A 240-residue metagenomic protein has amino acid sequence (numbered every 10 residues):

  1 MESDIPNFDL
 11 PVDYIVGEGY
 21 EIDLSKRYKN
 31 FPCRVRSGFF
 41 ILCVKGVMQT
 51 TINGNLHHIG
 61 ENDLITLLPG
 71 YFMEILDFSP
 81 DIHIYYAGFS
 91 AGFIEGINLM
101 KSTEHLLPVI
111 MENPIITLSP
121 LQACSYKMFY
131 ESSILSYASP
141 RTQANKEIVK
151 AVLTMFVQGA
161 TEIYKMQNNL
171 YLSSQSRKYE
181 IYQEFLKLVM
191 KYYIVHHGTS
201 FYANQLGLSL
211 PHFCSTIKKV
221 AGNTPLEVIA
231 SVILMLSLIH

Functional and structural regions predicted by a protein language model:
M1-H58: Generic protein-terminus/edge-of-domain signal
E2-P11, L76-A138, Q158: A hydrophobic/aromatic-rich effector-binding and dimerization subdomain of bacterial HTH-type transcriptional regulators
T50-T51, M73-F78: Short beta-strand His + acidic residue motifs that chelate non-heme Fe in jelly-roll/DSBH and cupin folds
I59-F72: Conserved metal-binding segment of the jelly-roll/cupin
C124-N169, E180: An amphipathic alpha-helical interaction segment
T142-K150, Y171, Q175, H196-T199 (+1 more regions): Conserved phosphate/pyrophosphate-binding and hydrolysis machinery centered on Walker-type P-loop NTPases, extending
E184, L188, Y192-H196, S200-V232: Basic/polar phosphate-binding segments, predominantly the helix-turn-helix DNA-binding elements of transcriptional
I239-H240: Conserved small/polar residues in nucleotide/adenosyl-binding loops
